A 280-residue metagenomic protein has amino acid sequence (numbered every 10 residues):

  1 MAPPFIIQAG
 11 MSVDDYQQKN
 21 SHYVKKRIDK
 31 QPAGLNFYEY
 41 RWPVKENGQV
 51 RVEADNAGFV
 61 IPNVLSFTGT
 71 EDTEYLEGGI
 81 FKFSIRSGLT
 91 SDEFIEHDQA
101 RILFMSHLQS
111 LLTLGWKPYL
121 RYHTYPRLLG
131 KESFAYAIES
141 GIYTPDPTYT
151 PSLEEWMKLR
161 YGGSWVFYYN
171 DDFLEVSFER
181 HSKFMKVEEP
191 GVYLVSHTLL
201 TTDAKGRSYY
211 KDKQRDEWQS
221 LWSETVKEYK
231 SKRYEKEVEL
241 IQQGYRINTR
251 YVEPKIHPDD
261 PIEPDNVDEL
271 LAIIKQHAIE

Functional and structural regions predicted by a protein language model:
M1-S106, T124-I138, I262-E280: Short helix/turn-capping signatures at newly exposed starts of structured segments
I6, R51-E53, S66, S84 (+3 more regions): Ser/Thr- (and often Asn-) enriched beta-sheet segments in non-cytosolic proteins
N56-G58, S182-M185, T201-K205: Long amphipathic alpha-helical repeat/alpha-solenoid cores
T70-I142, D146, E188-K227: Long, charged/polar, surface-exposed segments that mediate recognition or autoinhibition
G130-V195: Aromatic/basic-lined ligand-recognition segments that form π-stacking hydrophobic pockets flanked by Lys/Arg to engage
T201-E280: A cross-kingdom marker for long, charged
